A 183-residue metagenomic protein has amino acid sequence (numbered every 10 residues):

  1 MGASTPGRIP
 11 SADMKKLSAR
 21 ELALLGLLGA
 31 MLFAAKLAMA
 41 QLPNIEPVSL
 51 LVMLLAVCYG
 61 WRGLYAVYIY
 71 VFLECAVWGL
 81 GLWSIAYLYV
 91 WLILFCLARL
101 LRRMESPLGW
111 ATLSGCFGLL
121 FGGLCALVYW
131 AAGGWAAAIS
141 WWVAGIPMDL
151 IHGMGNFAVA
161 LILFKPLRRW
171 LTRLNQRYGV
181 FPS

Functional and structural regions predicted by a protein language model:
M1-R8, F181-S183: Short, intrinsically disordered terminal tails adjacent to the first/last structured region
P6-L17, E21-L28, S84-G133: Short helix-perturbing small/polar motifs within transmembrane alpha-helices
P6-L54, C58, Y65-A66: Hydrophobic transmembrane alpha-helices
F33-E46, I69-E105, G133: Interfacial aromatic-anchored transmembrane helix boundaries in multi-pass membrane proteins
L55-G60, E74-W78: Interfacial segments of multi-pass membrane proteins
V57-G60, L97-E105, K165-T172: Structural signal for the C-terminal ends of transmembrane alpha-helices and the immediately following loop
L64-C75, G109-L119: Central hydrophobic cores of alpha-helical transmembrane segments in multi-pass integral membrane proteins
L82-I85, S106-S183: Membrane-embedded alpha-helical hairpins and interfacial helices in multi-pass inner-membrane proteins
